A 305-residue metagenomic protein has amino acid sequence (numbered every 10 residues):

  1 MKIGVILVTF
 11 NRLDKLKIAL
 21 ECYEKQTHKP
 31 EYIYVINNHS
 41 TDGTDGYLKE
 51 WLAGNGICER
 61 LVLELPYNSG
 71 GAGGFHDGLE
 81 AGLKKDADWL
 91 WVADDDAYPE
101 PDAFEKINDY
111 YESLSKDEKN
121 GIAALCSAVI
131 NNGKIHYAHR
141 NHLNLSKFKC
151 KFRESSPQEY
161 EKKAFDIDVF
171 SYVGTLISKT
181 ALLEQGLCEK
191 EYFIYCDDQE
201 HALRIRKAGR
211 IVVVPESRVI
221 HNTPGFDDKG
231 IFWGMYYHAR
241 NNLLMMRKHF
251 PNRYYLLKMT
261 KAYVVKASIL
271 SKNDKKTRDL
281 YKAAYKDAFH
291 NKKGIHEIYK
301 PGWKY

Functional and structural regions predicted by a protein language model:
E21-P30: Short, acidic, metal-binding catalytic loop of nucleotide-sugar glycosyltransferases
C22, N37-G46, Y67, A97: A conserved acidic beta->alpha catalytic loop
E64-K85: Glycine-rich, basic loop-to-helix element that forms the pyrophosphate-binding segment of sugar-nucleotide handling
A87-D96: Short beta-strand-to-loop acidic/aromatic patch adjacent to the donor-nucleotide binding site
D102-R140: Conserved donor NDP-sugar-binding/catalytic core segment of glycosyltransferases
N144-D168: Short, flexible, basic/aromatic active-site loop/helix in glycosyltransferases
D168-I177, A181-L187, E191-S217: A short, conserved alpha-helix in the catalytic core of glycosyltransferases
W233-N241, P251-Y305: Non-catalytic, C-terminal membrane-associated alpha-helical segments of glycosyltransferases
